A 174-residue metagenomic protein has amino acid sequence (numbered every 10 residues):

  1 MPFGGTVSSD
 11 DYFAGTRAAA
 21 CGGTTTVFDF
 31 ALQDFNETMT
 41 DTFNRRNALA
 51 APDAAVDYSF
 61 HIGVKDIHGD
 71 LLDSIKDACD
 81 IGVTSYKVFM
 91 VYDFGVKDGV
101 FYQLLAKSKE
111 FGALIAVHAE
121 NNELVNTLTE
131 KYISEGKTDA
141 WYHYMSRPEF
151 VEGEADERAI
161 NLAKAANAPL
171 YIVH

Functional and structural regions predicted by a protein language model:
M1-D10, A31-Q33, D57-D70, M90-D93 (+1 more regions): Active-site mouth loops of central-metabolism enzymes
M1-D53, D70: Metal-associated gating/positioning segment near the N- to mid-region
T24-T26, V56, I81-T84: Short acidic/polar active-site loop segments enriched in Thr and Asp
V27-F28, S59, A116, Y171: Structural detector of well-ordered beta-strand residues that form the stable sheet scaffold of enzyme domains
T40-F60, Q103-E120: Alpha-helix-loop-beta-strand connector modules within alpha/beta enzyme cores
D70-H174: Histidine/acidic residue-rich metal-binding segments in metalloenzymes
